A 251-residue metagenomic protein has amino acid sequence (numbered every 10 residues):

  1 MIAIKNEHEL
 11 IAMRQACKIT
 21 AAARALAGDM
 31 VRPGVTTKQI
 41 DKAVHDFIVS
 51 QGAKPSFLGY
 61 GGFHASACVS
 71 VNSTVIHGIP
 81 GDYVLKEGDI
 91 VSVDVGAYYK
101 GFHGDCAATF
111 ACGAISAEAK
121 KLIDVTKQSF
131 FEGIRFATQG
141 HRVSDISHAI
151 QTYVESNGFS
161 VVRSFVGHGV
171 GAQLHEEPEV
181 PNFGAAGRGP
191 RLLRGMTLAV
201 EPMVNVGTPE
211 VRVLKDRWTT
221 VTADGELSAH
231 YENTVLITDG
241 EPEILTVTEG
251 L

Functional and structural regions predicted by a protein language model:
M1-L251: Active-site neighborhoods and metal-handling regions in enzymes and metal-associated proteins
